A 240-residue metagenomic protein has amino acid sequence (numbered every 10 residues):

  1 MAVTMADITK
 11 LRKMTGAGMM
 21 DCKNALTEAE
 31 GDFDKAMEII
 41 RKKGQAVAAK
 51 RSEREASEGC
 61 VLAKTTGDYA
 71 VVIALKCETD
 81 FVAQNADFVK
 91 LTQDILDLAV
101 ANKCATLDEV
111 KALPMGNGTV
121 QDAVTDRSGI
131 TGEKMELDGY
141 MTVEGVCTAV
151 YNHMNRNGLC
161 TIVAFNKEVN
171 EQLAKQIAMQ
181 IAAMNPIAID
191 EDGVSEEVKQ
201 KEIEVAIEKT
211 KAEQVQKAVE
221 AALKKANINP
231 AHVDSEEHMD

Functional and structural regions predicted by a protein language model:
A2-D240: N-terminal assembly/interaction segments in proteins that build large macromolecular machines
